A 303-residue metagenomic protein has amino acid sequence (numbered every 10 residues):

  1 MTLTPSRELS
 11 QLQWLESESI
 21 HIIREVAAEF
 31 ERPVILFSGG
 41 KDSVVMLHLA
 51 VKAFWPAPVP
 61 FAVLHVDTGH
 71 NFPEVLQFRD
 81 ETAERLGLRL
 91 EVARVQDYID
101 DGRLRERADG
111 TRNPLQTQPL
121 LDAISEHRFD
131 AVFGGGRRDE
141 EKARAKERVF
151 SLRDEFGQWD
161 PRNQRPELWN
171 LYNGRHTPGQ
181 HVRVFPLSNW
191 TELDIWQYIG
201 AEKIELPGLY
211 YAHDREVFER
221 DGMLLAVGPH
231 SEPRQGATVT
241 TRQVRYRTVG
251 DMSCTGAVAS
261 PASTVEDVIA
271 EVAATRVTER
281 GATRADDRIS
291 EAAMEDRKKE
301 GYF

Functional and structural regions predicted by a protein language model:
M1-F303: Nucleotide-activated chemistry modules centered on ATP-dependent adenylation/adenylyltransferase
